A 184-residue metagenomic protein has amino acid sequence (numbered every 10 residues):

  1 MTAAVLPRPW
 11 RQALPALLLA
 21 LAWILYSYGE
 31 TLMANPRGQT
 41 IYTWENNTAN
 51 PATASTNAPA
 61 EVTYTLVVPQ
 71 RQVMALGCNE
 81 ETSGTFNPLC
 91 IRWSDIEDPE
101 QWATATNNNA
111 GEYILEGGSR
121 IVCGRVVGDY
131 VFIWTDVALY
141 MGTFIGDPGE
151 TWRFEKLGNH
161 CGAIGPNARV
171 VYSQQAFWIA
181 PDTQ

Functional and structural regions predicted by a protein language model:
M1-Q184: Recognizes the extracellular SEMA beta-propeller fold with strongest preference for semaphorin/plexin SEMA domains
